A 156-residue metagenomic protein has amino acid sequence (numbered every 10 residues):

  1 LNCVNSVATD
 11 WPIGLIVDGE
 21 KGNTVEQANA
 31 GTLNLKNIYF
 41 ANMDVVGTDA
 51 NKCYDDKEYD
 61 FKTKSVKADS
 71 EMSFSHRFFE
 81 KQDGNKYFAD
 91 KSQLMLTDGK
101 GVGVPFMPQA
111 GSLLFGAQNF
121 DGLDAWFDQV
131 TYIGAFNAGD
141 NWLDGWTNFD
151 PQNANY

Functional and structural regions predicted by a protein language model:
L1-Y156: Extracellular beta-rich repeat passengers
